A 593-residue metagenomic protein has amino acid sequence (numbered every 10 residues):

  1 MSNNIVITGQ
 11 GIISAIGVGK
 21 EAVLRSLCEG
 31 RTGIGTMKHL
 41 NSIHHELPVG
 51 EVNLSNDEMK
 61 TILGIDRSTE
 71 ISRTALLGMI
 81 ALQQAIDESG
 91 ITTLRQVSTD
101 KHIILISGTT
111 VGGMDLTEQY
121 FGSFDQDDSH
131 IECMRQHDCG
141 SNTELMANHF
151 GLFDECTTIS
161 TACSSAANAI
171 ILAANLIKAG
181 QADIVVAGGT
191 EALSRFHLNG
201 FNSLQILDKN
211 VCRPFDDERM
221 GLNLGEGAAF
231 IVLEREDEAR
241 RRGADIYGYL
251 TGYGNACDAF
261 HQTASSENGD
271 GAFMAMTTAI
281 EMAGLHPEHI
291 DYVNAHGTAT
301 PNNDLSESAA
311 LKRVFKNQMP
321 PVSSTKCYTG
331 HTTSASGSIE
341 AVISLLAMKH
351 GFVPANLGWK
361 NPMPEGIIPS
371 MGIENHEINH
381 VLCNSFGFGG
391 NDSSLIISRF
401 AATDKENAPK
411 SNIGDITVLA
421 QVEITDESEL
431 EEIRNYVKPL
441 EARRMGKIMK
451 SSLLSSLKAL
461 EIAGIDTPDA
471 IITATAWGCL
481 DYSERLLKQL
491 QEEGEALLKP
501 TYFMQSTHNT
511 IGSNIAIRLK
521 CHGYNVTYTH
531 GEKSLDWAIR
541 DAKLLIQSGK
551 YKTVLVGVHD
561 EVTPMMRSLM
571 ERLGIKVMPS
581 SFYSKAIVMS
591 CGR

Functional and structural regions predicted by a protein language model:
M1-E155, N175-K178, S194, N202-N223 (+4 more regions): Conserved "HGTGT" condensation-loop signature of ketosynthase/thiolase-family condensing enzymes that catalyze
E155-T161, D183-G189, T553-H559: A short, small-residue-rich loop immediately preceding and capping a beta-strand
A169: Active-site histidine-anchored catalytic micro-motif
L172, D541: Internal active-site segments that recognize and position negatively charged phosphoryl groups and nucleotide moieties
A173-F196: Short glycine/serine-rich loop segments
